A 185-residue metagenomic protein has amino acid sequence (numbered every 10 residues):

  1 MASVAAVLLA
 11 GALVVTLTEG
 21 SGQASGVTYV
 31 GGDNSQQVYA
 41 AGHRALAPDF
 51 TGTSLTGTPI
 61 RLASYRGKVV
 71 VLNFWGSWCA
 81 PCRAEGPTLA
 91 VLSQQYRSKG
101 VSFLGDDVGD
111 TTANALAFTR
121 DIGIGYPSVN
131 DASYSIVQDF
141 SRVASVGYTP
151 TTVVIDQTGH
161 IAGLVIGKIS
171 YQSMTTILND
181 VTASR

Functional and structural regions predicted by a protein language model:
M1-A47, R185: N-terminal targeting signals for export/organelle localization
A41-R44, D49-V70: A short beta-strand-turn-helix
R66, F74-V91: Conserved redox-active cysteine motifs that mediate thiol-disulfide chemistry, especially di-cysteine Cys-X(1-2)-Cys
V71-L72, F103: Hydrophobic beta-strand anchors of alpha/beta hydrolase catalytic cores
F74-G76, D106-G109, D131-A132, I166-K168: Active-site-proximal beta-strand/loop segments in catalytic clefts of secreted hydrolases
R83-I122, A132-D139: Structural microenvironment flanking redox-active thiols in thiol-disulfide oxidoreductases
A117-G125, D131-R185: Thiol/disulfide oxidoreductase modules built on the thioredoxin-like
